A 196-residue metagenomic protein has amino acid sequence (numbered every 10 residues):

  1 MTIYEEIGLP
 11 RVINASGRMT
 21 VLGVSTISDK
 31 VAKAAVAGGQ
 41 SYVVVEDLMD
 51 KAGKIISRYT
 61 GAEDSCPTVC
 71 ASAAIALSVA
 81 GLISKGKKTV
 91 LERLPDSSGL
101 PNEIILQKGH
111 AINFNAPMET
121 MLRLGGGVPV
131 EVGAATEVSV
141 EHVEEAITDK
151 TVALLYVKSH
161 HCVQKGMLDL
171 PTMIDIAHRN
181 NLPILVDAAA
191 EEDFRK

Functional and structural regions predicted by a protein language model:
M1-L22, T26, G53-T68, S72-K196: Conserved PLP-enzyme active-site core in the AAT-like
I13-K51: A glycine-/small-polar-enriched, mobile loop at the entrance of the PLP active site in fold-type I
